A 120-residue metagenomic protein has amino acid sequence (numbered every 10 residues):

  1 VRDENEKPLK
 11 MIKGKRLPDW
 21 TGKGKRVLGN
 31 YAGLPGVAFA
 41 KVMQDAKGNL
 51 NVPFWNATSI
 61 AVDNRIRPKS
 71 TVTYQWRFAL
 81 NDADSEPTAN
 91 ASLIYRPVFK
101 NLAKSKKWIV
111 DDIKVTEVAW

Functional and structural regions predicted by a protein language model:
V1-W120: Short, conserved sequence motifs used for protein processing/export or organelle targeting and for catalysis
